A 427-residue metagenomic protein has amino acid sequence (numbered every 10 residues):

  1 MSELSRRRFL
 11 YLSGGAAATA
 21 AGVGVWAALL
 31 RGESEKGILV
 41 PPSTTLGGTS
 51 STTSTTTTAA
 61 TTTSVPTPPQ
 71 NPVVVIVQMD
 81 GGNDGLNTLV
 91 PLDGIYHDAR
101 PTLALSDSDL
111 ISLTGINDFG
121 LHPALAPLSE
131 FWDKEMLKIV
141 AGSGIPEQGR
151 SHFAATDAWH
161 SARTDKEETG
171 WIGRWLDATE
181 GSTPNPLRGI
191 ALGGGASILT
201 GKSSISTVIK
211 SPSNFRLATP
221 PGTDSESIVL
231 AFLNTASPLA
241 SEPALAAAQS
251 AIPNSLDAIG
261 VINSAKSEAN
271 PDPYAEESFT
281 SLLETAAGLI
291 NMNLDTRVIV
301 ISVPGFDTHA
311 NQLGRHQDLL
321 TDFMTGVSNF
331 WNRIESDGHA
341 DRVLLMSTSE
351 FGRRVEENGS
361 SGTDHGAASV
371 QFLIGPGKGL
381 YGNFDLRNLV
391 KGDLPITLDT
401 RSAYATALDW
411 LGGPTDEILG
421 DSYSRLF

Functional and structural regions predicted by a protein language model:
S2-D337, E356, V370-I374, K378-F427: Feature for exported/extracytoplasmic and membrane-associated proteins, marking the mature portion
A340: Conserved H-loop
V343-F351: Acidic/histidine-rich, metal-coordinating catalytic segments
H365-G366: Conserved active-site-proximal phosphate/metal-binding subdomains
